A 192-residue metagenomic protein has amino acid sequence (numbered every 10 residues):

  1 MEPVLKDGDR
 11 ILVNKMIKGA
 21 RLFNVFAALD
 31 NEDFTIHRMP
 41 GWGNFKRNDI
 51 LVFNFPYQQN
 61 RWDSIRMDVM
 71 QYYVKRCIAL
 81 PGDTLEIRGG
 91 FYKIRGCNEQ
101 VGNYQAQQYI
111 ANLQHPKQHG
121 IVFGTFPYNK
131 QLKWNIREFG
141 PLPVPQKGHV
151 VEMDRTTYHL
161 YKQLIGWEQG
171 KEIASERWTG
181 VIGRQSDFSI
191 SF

Functional and structural regions predicted by a protein language model:
E2-F192: Soluble "head" domains of membrane/secretory-pathway proteins
